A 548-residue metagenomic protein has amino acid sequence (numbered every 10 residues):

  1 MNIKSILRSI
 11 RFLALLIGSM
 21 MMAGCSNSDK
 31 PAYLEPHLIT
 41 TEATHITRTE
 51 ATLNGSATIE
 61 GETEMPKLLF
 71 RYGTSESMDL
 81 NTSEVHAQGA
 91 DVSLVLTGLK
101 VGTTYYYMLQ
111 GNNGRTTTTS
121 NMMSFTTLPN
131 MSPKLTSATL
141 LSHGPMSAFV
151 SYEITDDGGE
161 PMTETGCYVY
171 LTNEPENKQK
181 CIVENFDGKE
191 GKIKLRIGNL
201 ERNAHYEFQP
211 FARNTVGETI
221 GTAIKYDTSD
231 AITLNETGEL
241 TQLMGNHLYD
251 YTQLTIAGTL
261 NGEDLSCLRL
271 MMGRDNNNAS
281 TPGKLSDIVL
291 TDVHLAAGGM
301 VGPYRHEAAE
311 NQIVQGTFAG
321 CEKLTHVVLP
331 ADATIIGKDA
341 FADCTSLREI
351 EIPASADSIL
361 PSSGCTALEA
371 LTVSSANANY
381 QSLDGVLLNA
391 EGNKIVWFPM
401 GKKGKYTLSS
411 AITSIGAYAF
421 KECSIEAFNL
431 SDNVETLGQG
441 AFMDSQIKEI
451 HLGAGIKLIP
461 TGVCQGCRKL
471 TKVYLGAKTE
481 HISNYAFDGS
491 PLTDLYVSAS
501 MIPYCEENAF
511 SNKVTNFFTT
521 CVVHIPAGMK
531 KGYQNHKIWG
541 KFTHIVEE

Functional and structural regions predicted by a protein language model:
M1-A23: Sec-dependent bacterial lipoprotein signal peptides
I10, D230-N235, Q253-L260, N277-Q312 (+9 more regions): Structural signature of tandem-repeat unit edges
C25-D230: Short, surface-exposed linear motifs at loops/turns and structural transition points
I59-E62, S75-M78, G114, D156-G159 (+7 more regions): Acidic glycine-/aspartate-rich tracts in secreted/extracellular proteins
L135, D230-M244: Boundary/junction segments of secreted and surface-exposed precursor proteins
L243-H247, L270-S280, G316-F318, K513-T515: Leucine-rich repeat
R269-G273, G302-H306, S362-G364, F487 (+1 more regions): A structural signal for leucine-rich repeat
Q315-T317, G337-A340, A417-A419, G438-A441 (+2 more regions): Consensus positions within tandem repeat domains that build extended binding/scaffold surfaces
